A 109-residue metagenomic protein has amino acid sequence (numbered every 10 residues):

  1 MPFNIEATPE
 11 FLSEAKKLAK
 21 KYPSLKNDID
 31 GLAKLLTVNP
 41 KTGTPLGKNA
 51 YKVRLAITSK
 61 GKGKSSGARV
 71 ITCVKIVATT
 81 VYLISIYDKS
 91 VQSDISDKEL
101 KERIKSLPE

Functional and structural regions predicted by a protein language model:
M1-K62, V77-A78, Q92-E109: Basic, Lys/Arg-enriched alpha-helical interface segments
G63-G67: Conserved ABC ATPase signature
A68-I86: Short, hydrophobic/aromatic-rich beta-strand segments within well-structured domains
K89: Short, conserved catalytic or interaction motifs in soluble domains
